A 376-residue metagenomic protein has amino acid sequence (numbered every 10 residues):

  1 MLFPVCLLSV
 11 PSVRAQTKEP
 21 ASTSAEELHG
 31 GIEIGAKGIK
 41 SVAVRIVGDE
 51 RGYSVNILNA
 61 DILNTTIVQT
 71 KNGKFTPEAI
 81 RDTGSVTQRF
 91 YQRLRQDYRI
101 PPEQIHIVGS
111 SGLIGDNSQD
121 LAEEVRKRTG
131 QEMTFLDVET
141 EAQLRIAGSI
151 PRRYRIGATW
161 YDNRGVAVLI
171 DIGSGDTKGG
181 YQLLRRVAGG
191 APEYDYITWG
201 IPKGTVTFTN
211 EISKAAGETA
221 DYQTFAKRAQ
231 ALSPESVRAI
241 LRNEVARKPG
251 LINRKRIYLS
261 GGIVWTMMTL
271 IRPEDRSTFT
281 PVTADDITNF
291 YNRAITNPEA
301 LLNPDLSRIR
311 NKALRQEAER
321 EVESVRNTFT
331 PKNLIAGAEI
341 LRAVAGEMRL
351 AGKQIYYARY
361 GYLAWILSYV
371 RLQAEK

Functional and structural regions predicted by a protein language model:
M1-S9: Bacterial N-terminal signal peptides
S9-P11, E103: An exposure/low-complexity boundary signal
V13-T17: Boundary at the C-terminal end of the N-terminal hydrophobic targeting segment
K18-P20, R228: Short linear motifs in intrinsically disordered
A21-V55, I156-Y194, G262: Gly/Thr-rich phosphate-binding beta-strand-loop-beta motif of the actin/hexokinase/Hsp70
A25-E132: Conserved phosphate-binding loops in N-terminal lobes of ATP-dependent enzymes of the actin/Hsp70/sugar-kinase
T70-Y98, G115-N117, L121-G165, A188-A191 (+1 more regions): Helical "lid/coupling" subdomains associated with nucleotide-phosphate turnover
G109-L113, I172-T177, I257-V264: Glycine-rich beta-strand-to-loop/alpha-helix junction loops that act as flexible
